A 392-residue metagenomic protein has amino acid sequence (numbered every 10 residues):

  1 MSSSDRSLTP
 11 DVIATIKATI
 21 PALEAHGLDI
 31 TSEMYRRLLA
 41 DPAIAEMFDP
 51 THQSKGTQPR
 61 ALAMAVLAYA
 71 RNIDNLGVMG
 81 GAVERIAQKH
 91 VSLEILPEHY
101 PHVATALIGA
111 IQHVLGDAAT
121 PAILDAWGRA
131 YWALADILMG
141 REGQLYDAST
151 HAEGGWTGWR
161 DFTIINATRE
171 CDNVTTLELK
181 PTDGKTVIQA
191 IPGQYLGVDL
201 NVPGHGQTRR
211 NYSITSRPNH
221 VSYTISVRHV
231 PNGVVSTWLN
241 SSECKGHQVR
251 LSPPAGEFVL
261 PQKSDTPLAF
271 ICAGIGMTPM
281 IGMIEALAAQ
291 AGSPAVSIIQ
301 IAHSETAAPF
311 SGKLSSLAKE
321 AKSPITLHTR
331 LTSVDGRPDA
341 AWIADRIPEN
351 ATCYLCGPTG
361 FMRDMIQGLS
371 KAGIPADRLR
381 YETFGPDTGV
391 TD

Functional and structural regions predicted by a protein language model:
S2-G158: Globin-like tetrapyrrole-binding proteins
A25, P50, Q88, I95-P97 (+5 more regions): Generic structural "secondary-structure junction" signal
R36, T105, I191, T278-I281: Short alpha-helical basic/polar micro-motif
A152-Q248, I301-S304, S315, T332-V334: Ferredoxin-reductase
P231-D392: FNR/FR-type flavoprotein reductase catalytic core
